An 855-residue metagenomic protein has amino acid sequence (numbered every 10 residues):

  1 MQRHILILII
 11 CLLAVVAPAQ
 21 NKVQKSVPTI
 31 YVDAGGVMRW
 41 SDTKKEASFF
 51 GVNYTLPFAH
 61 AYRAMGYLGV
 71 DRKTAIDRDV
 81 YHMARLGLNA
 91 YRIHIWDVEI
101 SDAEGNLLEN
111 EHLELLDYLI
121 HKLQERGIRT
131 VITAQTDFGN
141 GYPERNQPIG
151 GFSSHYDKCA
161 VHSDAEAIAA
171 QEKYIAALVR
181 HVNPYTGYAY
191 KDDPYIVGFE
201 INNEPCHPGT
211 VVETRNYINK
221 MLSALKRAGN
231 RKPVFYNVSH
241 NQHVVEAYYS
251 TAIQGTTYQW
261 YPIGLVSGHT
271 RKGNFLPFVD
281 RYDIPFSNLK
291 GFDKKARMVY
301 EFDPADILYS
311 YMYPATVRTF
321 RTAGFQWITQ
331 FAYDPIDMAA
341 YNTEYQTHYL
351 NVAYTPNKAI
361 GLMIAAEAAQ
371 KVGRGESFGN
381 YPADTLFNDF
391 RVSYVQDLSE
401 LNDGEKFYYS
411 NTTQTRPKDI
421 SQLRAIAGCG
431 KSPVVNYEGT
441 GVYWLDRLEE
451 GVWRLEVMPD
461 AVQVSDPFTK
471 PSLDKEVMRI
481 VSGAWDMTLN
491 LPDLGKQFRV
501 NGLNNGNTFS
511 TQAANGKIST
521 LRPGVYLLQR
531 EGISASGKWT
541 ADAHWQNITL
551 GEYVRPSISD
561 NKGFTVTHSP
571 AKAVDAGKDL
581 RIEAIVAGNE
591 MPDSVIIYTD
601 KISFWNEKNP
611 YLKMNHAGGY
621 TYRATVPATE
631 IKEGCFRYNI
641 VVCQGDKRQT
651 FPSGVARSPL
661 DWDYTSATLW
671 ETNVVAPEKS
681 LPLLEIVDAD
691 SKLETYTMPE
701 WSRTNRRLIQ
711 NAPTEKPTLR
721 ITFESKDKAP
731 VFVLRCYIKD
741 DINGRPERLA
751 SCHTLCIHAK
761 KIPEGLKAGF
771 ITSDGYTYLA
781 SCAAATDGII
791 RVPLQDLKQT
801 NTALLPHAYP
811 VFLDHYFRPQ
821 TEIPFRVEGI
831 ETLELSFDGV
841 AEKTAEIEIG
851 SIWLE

Functional and structural regions predicted by a protein language model:
I10-P18: Hydrophobic h-region of N-terminal signal peptides that target proteins for export in Gram-negative bacteria
V23-I253: Active-site mouth of glycoside hydrolases
V234-F235, H243-D306: Glycoside hydrolase catalytic-domain groove-lining segments
S310-D384: Substrate-binding cleft of secreted/luminal carbohydrate-active enzymes
G404-A573: Extended non-globular C-terminal regions
W539-R703: Glycan-association/targeting regions that enable binding to alpha-glucans and other polysaccharides
W670-E855: Beta-rich carbohydrate-recognition modules and glycan-binding surfaces
